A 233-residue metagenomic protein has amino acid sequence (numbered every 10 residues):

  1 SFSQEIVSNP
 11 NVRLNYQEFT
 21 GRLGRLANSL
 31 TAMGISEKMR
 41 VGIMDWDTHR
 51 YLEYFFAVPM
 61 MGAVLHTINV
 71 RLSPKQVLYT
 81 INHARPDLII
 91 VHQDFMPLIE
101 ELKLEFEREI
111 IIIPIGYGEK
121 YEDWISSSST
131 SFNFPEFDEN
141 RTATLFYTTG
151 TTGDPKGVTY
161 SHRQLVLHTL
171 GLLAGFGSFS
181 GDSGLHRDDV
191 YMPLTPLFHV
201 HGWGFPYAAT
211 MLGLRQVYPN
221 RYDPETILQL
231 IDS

Functional and structural regions predicted by a protein language model:
F2, S129-Y147, D154, G181-V190: Conserved pre-ATP/AMP-binding loop-to-beta segment of ANL
S3-T48, L52-F56, S73-L78: Conserved AMP-binding/adenylate-forming core of the ANL superfamily
N15-Q17, A143-G171: Conserved AMP-binding A3 loop
M39-R40, W46-P74, H83-L88, D189-V190 (+1 more regions): A short helix-loop-beta submotif of the ANL/AMP-binding
V41, V58, I89, T142 (+4 more regions): Conserved S/T- and glycine-rich ATP-binding loop of Class I adenylate-forming
G42, H66-I68, T80-A84, L98-I110: Internal alpha/beta domain cores that form substrate/cofactor-binding pockets in large enzymes and binding proteins
M96-E139: ANL superfamily adenylate-forming
V166-V190, F198-S233: Conserved AMP-binding/adenylation subdomain of ANL enzymes
